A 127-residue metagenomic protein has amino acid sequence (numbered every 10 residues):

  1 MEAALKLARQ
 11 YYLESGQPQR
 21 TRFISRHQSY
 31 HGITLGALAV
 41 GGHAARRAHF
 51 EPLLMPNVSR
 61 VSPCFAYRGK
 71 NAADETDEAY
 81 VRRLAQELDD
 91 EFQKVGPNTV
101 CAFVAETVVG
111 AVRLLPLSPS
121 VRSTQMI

Functional and structural regions predicted by a protein language model:
M1-C101: PLP-dependent aspartate aminotransferase-fold enzymes
Y80-E87, E91, V108-I127: Active-site core of PLP-dependent enzymes with the aminotransferase class I/II
